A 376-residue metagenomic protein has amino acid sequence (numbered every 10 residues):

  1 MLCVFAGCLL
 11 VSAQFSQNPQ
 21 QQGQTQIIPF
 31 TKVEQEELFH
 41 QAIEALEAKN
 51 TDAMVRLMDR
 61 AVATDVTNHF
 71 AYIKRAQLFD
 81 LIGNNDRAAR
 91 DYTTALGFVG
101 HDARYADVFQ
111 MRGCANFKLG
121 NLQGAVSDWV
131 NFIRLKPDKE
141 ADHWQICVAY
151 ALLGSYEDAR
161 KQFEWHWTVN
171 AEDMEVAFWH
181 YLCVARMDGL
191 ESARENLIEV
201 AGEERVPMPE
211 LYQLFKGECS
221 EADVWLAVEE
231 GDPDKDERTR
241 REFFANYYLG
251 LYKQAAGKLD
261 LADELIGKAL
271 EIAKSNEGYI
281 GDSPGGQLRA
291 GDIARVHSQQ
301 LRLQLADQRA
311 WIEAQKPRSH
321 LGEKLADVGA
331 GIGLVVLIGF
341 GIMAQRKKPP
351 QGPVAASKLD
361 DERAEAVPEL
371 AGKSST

Functional and structural regions predicted by a protein language model:
V33-T64, K74-L81, A245-Y252: Alpha-helical segment of the N-proximal tetratricopeptide repeat
E36, F70, R104-D107, A141 (+4 more regions): Start-of-helix register in tetratricopeptide repeats
I43, Q77, C114, V148 (+3 more regions): Residue-level recognition of tetratricopeptide repeat
V66, G100-A103, P137, A171 (+3 more regions): Short coil turns that delineate tetratricopeptide repeat
